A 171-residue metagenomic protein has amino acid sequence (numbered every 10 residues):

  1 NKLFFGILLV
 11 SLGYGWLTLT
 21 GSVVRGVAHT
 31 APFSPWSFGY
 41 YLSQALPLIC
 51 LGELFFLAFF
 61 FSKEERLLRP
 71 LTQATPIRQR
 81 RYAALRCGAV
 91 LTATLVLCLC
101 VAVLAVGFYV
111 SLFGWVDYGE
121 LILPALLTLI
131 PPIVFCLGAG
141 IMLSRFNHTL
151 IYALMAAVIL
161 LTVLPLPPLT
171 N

Functional and structural regions predicted by a protein language model:
K2-L3, L71: Transmembrane helices and adjacent periplasmic/lumenal helix-loop junctions of polyprenol-phosphate-dependent
L3-F4, L8-F60, A84-L154: Secretory targeting signals
L67-L71, G140: Interfacial helix-capping/hinge residues at the ends of transmembrane alpha-helices
L71-R80: Short helix-to-coil transition segments within interhelical loops that connect adjacent transmembrane helices
H148-N171: Transmembrane helix segments
